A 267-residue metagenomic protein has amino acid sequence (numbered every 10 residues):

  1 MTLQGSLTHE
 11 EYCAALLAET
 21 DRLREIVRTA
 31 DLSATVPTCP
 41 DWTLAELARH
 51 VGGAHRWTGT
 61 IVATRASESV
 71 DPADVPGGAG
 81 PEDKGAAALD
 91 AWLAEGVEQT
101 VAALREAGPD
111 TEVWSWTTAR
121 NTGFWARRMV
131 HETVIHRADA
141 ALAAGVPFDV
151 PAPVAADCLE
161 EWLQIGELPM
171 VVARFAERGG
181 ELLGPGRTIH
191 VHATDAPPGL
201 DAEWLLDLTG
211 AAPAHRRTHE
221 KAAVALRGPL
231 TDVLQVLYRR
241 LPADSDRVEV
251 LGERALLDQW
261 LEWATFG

Functional and structural regions predicted by a protein language model:
M1-S6: Glycine/alanine-rich phosphate-binding loops at beta-alpha junctions
E11-P81, G85-A91, E95-G96, T100: Active-site-proximal cofactor/substrate-binding loop regions of enzyme domains
D31-P72, T117-A176, V233: Short, contiguous alpha-helical
P72-K84, V154-L168, E253-T265: Short, mixed-charge aromatic SLiMs
P81-T111, T122-E132, D139, L182-H190 (+2 more regions): Acidic/histidine-rich alpha-helical segments that form the ligand environment of transition-metal centers
W162-L206: A glycine-rich beta-turn/hairpin centered on an aromatic-Pro dipeptide
T194-L230: Acidic/His-leaning functional-site neighborhoods
H219-G267: C-terminal interaction segments
